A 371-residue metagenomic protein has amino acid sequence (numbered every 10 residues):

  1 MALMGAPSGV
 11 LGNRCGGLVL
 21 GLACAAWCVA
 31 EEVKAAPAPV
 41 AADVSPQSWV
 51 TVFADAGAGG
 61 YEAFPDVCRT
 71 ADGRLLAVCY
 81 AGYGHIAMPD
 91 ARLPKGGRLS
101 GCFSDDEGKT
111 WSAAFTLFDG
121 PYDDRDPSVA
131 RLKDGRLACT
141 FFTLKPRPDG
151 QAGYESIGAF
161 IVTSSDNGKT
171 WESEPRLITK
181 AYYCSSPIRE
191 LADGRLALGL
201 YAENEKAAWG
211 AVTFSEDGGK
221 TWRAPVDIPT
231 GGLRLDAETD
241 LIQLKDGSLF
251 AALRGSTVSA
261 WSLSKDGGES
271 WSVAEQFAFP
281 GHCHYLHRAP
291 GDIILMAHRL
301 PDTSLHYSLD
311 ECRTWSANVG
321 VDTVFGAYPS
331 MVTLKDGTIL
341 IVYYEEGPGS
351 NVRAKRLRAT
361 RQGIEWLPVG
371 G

Functional and structural regions predicted by a protein language model:
M1-N13: N-terminal secretory signal peptides that target proteins for export/translocation
S8, W27-A30: Glycine-centered signal
C15-W27: Bacterial N-terminal signal peptides
E31-G371: Asp-box/BNR beta-propeller blade signature and adjacent active/binding-site loops in extracellular glycan-interacting
